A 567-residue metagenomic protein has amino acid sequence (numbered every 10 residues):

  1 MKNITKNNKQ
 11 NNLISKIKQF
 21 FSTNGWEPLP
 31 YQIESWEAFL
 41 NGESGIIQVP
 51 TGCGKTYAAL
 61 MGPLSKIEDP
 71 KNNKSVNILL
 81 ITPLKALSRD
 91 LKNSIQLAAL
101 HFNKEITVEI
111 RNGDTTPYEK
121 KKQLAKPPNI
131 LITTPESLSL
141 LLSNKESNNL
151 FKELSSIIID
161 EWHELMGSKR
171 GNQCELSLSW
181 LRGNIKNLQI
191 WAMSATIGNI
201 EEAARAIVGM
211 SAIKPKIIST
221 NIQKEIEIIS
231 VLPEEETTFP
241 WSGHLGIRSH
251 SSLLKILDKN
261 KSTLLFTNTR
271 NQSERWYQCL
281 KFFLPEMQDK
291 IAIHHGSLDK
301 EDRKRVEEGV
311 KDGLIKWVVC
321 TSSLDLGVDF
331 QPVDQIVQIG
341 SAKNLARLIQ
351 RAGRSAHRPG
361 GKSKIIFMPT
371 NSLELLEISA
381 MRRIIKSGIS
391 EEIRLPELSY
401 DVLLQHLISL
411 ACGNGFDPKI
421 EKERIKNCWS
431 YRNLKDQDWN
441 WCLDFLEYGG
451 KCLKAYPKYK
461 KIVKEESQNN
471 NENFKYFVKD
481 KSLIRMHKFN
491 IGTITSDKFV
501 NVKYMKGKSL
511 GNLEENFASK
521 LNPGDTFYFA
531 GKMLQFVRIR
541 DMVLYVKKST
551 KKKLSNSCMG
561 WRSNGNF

Functional and structural regions predicted by a protein language model:
K2-T23, E27-C53, A58-N414, P418-N473: Helicase motor core with emphasis on the C-terminal RecA-like subdomain
K454-N566: Conserved nucleotide-binding/hydrolysis modules and their immediate coupling elements across P-loop/ASCE NTPase motors
